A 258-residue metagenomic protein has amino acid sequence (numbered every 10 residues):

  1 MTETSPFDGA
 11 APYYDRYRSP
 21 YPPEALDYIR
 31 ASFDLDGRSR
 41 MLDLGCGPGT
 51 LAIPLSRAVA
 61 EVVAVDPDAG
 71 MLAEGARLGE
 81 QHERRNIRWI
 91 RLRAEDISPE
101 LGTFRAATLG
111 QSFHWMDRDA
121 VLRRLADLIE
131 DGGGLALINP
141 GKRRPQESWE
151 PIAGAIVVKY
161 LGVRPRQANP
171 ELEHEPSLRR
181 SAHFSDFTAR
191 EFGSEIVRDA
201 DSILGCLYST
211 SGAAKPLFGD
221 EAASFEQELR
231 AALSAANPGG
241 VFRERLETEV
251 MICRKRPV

Functional and structural regions predicted by a protein language model:
M1-P12: N-terminal, positively charged/glycine-rich alpha-helical extensions of SAM-dependent methyltransferases
S19-S39: Conserved alpha-helix/loop element of class I SAM-dependent methyltransferases that forms part of the SAM/SAH-binding
R40, P48-D96: Class I SAM-dependent methyltransferase SAM/SAH-binding core
L44: Conserved beta-strand/loop positions that form the S-adenosyl-L-methionine
S98-A106: A short acidic, Gly/Pro-enriched loop at the edge of an enzyme's catalytic core that lines a small-molecule cofactor
M116-L125: A short, conserved alpha-helix within the catalytic core of class I
A126-I196: Conserved catalytic/acceptor-binding region of the Class I
E173-V258: Conserved Class I S-adenosyl-L-methionine
